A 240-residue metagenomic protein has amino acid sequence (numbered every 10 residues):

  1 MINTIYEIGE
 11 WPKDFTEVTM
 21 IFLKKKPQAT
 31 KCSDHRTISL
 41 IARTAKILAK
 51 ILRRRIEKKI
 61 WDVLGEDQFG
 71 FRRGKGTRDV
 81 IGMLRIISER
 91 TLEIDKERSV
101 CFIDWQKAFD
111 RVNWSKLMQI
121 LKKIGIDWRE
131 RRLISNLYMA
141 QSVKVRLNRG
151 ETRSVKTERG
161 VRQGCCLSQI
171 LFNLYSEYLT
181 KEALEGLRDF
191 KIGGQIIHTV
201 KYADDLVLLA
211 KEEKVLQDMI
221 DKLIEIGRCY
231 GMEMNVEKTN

Functional and structural regions predicted by a protein language model:
M1-Y175: Conserved pre-catalytic core of RNA-dependent polymerases
R43-T44, Q195, K211-E212: Structured loop/turn residues at secondary-structure junctions
R55-Q68, L171-D205: Active-site palm subdomain of RNA-directed nucleic acid polymerases
A108-I124, V161, T199-Y230: Catalytic palm subdomain of template-directed nucleic-acid polymerases, centered on the conserved carboxylate motif
S176, M219, M232-M234: Methionine-biased hydrophobic packing positions in alpha-helices, especially within tandem helical repeat solenoids
M234-N240: Short, conserved micro-motifs composed of acidic
